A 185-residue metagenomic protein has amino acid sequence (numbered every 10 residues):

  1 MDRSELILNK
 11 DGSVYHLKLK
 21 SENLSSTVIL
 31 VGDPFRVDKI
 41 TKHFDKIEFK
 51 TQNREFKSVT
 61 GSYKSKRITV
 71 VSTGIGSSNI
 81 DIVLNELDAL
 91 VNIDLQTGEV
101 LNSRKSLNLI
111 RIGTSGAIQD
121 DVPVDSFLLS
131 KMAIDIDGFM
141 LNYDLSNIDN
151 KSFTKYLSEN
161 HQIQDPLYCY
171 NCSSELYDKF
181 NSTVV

Functional and structural regions predicted by a protein language model:
M1-E175, K179-S182: Metabolite-binding pocket within alpha/beta catalytic cores that recognizes anionic/polar moieties
V185: Short catalytic/ligand-gating loop segments at beta-alpha or beta-beta junctions within enzyme catalytic domains
